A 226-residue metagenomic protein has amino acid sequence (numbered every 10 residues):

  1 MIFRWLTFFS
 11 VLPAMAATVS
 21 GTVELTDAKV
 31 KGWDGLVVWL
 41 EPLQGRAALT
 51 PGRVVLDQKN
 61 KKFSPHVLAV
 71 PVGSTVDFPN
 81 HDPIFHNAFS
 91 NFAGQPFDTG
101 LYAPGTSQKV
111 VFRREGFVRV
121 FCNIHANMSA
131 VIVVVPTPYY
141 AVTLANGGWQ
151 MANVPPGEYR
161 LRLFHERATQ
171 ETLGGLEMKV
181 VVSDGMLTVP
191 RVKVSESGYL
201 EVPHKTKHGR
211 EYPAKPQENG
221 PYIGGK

Functional and structural regions predicted by a protein language model:
M1-F8: Sec-dependent signal peptide recognition, specifically the positively charged N-region followed immediately by
A17-K226: Extracytoplasmic copper-binding redox domains, predominantly the cupredoxin/blue-copper superfamily
